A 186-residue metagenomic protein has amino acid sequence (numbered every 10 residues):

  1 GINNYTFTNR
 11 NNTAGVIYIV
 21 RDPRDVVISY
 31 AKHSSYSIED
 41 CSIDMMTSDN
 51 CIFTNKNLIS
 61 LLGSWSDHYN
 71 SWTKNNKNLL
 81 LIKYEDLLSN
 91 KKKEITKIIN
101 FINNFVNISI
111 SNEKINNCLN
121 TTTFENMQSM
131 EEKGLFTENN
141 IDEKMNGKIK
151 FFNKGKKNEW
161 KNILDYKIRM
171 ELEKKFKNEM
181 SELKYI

Functional and structural regions predicted by a protein language model:
G1-I82, N146-I186: PAPS-dependent sulfotransferase catalytic domain
N78-N162, M170: The conserved 3'-phosphoadenosine-5'-phosphosulfate
